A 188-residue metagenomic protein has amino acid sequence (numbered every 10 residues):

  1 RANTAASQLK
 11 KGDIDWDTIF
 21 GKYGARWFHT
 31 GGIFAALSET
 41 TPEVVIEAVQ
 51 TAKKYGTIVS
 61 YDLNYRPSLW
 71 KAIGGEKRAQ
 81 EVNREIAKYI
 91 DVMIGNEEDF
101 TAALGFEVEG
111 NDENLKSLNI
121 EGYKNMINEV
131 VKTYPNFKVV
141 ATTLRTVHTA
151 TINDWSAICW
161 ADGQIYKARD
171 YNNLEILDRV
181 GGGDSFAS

Functional and structural regions predicted by a protein language model:
R1-L174: Ribokinase/PfkB-type carbohydrate-kinase core domain
I176-S188: Short, small-residue alpha-helix embedded
